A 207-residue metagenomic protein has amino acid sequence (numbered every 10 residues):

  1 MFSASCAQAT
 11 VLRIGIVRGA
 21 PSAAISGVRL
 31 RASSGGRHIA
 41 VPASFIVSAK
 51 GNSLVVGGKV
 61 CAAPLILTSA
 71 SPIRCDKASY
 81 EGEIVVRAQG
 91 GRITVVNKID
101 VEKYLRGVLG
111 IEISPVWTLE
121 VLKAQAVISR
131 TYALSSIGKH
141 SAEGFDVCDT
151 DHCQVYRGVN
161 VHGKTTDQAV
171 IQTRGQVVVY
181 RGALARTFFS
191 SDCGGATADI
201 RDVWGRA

Functional and structural regions predicted by a protein language model:
M1-A207: Conserved, single-site charged/polar hotspot
